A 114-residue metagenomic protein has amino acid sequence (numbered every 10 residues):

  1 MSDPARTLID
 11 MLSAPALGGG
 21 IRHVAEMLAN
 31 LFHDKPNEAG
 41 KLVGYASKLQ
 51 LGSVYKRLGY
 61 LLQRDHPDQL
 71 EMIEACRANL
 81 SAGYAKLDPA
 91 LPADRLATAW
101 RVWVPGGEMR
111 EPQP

Functional and structural regions predicted by a protein language model:
M1-P114: Hydrophobic alpha-helical interaction segments
